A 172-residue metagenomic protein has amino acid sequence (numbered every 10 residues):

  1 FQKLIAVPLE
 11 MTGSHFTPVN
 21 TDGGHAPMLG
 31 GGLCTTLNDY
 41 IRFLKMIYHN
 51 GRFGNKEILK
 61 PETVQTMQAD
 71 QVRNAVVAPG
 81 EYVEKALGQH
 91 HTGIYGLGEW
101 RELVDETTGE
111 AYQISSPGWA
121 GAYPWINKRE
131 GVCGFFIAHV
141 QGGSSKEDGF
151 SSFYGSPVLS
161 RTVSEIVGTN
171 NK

Functional and structural regions predicted by a protein language model:
Q2-V7, T12-K172: Catalytic loop of the DD-peptidase/beta-lactamase superfamily, centered on the K-T-G motif and neighboring
